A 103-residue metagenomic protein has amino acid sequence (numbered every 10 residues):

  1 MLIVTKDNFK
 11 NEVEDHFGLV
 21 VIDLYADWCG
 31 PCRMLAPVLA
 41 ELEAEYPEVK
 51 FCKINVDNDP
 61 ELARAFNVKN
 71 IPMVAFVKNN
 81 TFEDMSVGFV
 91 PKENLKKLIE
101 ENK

Functional and structural regions predicted by a protein language model:
L2-L19, P60: A short beta-strand-turn-helix
T5, Y25, C52: Conserved Rossmann-like nucleotide-binding pocket used by diverse enzymes that bind dinucleotide cofactors
E12, L62-F66, L98: CheY-like receiver
D15-L19, A36-I54: Conserved helix-turn-beta segment immediately C-terminal to the redox Cys motif in thioredoxin-like folds
L19-V20, P72: Alpha/beta-hydrolase fold active-site loops
L24-P37: Conserved redox-active cysteine motifs that mediate thiol-disulfide chemistry, especially di-cysteine Cys-X(1-2)-Cys
P60, F66-V77: Structural micro-motif
K78-K103: Non-catalytic, surface beta->alpha helical segment in thiol-disulfide oxidoreductase systems
